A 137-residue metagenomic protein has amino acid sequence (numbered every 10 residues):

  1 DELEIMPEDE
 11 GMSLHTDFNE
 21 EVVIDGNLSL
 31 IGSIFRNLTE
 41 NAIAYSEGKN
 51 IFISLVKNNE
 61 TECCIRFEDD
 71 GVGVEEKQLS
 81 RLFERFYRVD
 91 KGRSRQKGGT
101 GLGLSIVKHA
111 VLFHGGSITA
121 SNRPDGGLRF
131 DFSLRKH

Functional and structural regions predicted by a protein language model:
E8, S13-V23, E60: Conserved catalytic submotifs in the C-terminal HATPase_c
I31-G32: A residue-level detector for a conserved hydrophobic packing site within the catalytic ATP-binding domain
A42-I43: Short helix-loop "hinge" at the ATP-lid/N-box region of the Bergerat-fold HATPase_c
K49, G115-G116: Conserved glycine-rich
N50-T61: Short beta-strand/loop element within the Bergerat-fold HATPase_c
D69: Acidic ATP/Mg2+-coordinating residue in the GHKL
V74-R88: Short conserved segment of the HATPase_c
